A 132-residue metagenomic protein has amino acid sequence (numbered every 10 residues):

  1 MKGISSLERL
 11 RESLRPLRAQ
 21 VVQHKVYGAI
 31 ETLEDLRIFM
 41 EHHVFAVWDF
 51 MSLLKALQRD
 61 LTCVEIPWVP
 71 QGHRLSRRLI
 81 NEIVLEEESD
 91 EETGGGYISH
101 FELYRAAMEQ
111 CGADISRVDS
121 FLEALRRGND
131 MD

Functional and structural regions predicted by a protein language model:
K2-D132: Non-heme di-metal
